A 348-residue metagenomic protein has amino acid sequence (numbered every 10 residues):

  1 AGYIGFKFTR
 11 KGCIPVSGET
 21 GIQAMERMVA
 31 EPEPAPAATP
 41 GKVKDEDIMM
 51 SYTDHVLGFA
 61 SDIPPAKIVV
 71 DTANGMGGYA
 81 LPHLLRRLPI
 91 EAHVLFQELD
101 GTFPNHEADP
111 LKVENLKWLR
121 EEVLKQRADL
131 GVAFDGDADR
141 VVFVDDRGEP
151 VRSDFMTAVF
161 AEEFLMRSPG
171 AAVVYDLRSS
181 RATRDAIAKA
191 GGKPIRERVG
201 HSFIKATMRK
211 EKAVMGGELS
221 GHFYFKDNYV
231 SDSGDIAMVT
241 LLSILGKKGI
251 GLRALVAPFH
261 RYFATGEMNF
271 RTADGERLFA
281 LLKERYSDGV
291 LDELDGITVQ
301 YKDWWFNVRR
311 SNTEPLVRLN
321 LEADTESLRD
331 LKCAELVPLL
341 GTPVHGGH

Functional and structural regions predicted by a protein language model:
G2-G12, A80-P82, G136-A158, T183-R184: Short Gly/Thr/Asp-enriched flexible loops that form oxyanion-binding sites at enzyme active sites
G2-I4, I63-A66, L88-E91, Q126-D129 (+6 more regions): Short coil/turn connectors at secondary-structure junctions
G2-Q126: Gly/Ser/Thr-enriched, mixed-charge loops and adjacent short helices that form phosphate/oxyanion-binding elements
T9, A73, E98, D135-D137 (+5 more regions): Anionic group-transfer/hydrolysis microenvironments
P15-S17, G21-G58, D146-L219, F223-F225: Proline/glycine-rich low-complexity loops and linkers
T20-A24, D47-S51, M76-A80, E114 (+10 more regions): Conserved active-site and cofactor/substrate-binding residues in soluble primary-metabolism enzymes
L130, M166-H348: Phosphate-binding and adjacent anionic-ligand microenvironments
